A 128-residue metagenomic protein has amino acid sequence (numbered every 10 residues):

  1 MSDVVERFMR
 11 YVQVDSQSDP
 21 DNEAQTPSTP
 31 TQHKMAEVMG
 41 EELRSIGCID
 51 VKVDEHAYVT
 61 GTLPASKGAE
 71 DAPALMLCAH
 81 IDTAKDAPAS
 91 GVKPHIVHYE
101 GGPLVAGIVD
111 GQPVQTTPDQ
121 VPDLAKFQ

Functional and structural regions predicted by a protein language model:
S2-T29: N-terminal capping segment at the start of a domain
Y11, H56-Y58, Y99, F127: Sequence-level detector for tyrosine residue identity
V14, S18-A24, V53, G61 (+4 more regions): Generic marker of "main functional regions" within proteins
E23-A72, M76, D82: A non-catalytic alpha/beta surface segment that caps or lines the substrate-entry region of metallo-dependent hydrolase
E70-Q128: Active-site metal-coordination/substrate-binding segment of hydrolases, especially metallo-dependent peptidases
